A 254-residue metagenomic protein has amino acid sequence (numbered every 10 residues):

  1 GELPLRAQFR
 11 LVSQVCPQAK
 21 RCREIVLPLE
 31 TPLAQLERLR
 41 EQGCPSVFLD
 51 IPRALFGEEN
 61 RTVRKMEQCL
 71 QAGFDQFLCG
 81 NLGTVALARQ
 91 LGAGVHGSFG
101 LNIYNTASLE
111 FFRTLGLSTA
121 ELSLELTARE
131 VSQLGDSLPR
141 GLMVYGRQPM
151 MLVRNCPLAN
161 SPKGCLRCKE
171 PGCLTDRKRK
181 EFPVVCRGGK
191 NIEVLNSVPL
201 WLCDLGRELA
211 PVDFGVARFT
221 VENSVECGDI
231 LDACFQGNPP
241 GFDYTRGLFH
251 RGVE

Functional and structural regions predicted by a protein language model:
G1-E254: Active-site pocket-lining/capping segments in soluble small-molecule metabolic enzymes
